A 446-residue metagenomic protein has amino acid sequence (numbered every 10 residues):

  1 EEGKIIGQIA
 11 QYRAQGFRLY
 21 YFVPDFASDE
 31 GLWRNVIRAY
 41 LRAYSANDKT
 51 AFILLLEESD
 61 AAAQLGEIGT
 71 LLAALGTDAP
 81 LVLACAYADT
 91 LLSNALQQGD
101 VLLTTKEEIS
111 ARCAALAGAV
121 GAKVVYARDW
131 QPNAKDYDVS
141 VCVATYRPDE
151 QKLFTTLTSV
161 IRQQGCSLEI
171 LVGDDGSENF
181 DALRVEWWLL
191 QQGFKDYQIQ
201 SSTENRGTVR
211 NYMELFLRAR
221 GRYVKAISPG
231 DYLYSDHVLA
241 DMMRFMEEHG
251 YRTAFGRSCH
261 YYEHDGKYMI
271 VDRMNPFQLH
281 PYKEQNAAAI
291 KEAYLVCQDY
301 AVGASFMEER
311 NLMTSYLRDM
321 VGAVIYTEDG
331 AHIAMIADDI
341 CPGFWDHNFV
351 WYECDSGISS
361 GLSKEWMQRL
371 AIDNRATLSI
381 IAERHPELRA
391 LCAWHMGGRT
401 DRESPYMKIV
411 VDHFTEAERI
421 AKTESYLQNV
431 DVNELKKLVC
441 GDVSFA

Functional and structural regions predicted by a protein language model:
G3-Y87: Conserved catalytic-core segment of nucleotide-activated headgroup transferases in glycan assembly
A43-A46, T158-S167: Short, acidic, metal-binding catalytic loop of nucleotide-sugar glycosyltransferases
D60, D174-V185: A conserved acidic beta->alpha catalytic loop
P148-R162: Short, well-formed alpha-helical segments that are part of the catalytic scaffolds of diverse glycosyltransferases
S202-A219: Glycine-rich, basic loop-to-helix element that forms the pyrophosphate-binding segment of sugar-nucleotide handling
H237-V271: Conserved donor NDP-sugar-binding/catalytic core segment of glycosyltransferases
G256, F277-R369: Conserved nucleotide-sugar donor-binding catalytic segment
N348-D355, G361-L391, D412-K422: Catalytic core of nucleotide-sugar-dependent glycosyltransferases
